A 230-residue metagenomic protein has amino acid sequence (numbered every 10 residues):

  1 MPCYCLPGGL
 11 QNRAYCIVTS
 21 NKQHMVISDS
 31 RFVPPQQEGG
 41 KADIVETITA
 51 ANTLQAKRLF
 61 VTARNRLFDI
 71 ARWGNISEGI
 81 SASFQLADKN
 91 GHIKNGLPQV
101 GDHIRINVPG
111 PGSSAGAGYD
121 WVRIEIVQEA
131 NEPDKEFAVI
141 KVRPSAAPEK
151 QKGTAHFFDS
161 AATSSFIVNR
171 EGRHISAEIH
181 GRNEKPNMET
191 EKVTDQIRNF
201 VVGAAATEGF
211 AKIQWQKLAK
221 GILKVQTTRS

Functional and structural regions predicted by a protein language model:
C3-C5, Y15-H103, P109-G116, G153-S230: Mixed-charge, low-complexity intrinsically disordered regions
G8-G9: Residue-identity detector for glycine
A117-E129: Short beta-strand-centered aromatic/proline hotspots
Q128-S145: Short, solvent-exposed secondary-structure boundary/capping segments
